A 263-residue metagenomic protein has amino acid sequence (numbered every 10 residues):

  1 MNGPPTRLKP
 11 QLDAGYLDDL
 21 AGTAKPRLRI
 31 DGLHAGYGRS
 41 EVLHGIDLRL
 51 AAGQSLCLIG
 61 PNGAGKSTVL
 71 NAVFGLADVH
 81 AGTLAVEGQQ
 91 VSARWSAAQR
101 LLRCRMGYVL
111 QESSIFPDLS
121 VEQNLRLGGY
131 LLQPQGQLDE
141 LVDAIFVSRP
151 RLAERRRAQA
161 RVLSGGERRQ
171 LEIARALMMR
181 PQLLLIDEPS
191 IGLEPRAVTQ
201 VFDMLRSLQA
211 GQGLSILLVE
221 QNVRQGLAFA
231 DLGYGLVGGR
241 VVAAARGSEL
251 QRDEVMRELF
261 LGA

Functional and structural regions predicted by a protein language model:
L28, L43-G45: Conserved structural motif at the start of ABC-family nucleotide-binding domains
G38, D78, V121-E140, S148-P150 (+2 more regions): ABC-type ATPase nucleotide-binding domains, specifically the catalytic core motifs of the NBD
I59-P61: The feature captures the beta-strand-to-loop junction immediately N-terminal to the Walker
F74: Helix-to-loop junction immediately C-terminal to a conserved catalytic motif
D78, Q90-G107, E112, Q135 (+3 more regions): ABC ATPase NBD coupling module
Q159-L163: Conserved ABC ATPase signature
A176-L177: ABC ATPase C-loop
T199-Q212: Helical segment within the ABC ATPase nucleotide-binding domain
